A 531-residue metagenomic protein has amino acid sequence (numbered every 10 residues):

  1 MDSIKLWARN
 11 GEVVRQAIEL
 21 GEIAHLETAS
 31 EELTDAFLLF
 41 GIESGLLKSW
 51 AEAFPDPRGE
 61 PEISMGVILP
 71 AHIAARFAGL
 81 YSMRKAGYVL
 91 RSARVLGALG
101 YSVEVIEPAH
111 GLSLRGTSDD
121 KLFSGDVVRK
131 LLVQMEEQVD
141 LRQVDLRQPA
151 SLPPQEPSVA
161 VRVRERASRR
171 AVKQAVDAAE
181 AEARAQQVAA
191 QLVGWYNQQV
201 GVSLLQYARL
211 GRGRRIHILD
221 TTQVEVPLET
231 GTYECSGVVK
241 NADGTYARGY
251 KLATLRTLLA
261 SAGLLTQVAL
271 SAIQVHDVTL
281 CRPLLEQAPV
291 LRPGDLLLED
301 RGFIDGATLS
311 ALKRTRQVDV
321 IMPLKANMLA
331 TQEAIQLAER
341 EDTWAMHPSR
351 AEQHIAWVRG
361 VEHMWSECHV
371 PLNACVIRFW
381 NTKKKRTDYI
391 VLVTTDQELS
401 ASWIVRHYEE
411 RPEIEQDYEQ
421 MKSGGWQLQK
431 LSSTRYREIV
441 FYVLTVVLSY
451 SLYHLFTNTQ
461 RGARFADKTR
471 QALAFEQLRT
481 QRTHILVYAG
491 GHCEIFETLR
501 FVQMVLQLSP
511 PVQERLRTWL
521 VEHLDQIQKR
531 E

Functional and structural regions predicted by a protein language model:
D2-L132, E137-A160, H492: Gly/serine-rich nucleotide phosphate-binding loop at the start of the catalytic core of nucleotide/ADP-ribose-handling
I4, E22-S30, R94, Y101-E107 (+6 more regions): A short, flexible helix-boundary coil/loop motif
A71, M83-G87, S124, V128 (+9 more regions): Short, conserved catalytic/metal-binding motifs centered on acidic residues
D120-K121, G125-T257: Active-site-proximal, Lys/Arg-enriched surface segment that forms a nucleic-acid-binding/basic interface patch
N241-R292, D388-Y389: Electropositive, glycine- and tryptophan-enriched low-complexity nucleic-acid-binding patches
I273, T315-H354, I390-L392, Q397 (+2 more regions): Helix-centered, glycine/charged polyanion-binding patches within enzymatic domains that contact phosphate-containing
V275-Q332: Domain-level cores of phosphate- or acyl-group-handling catalytic modules
A401-S432: Short amphipathic alpha-helical "interface-anchor" segments enriched in bulky aromatics
